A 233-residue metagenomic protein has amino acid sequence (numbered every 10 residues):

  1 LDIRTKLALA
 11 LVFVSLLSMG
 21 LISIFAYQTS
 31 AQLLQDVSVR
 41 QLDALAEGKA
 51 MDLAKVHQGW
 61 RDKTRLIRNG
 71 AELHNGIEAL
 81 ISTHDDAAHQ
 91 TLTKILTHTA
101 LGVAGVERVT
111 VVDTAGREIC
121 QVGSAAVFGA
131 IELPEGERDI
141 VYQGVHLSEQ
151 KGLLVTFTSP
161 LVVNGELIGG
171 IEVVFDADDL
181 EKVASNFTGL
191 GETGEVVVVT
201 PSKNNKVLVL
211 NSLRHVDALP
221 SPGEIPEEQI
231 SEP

Functional and structural regions predicted by a protein language model:
I3-A87, H98-E107, L153-F157: Juxtamembrane extracytoplasmic/periplasmic/luminal helical "stalk" adjacent to the first N-terminal
A8, G48, T91-I95, F175 (+1 more regions): Short, conserved clusters of charged catalytic residues that mark active-site and nucleotide-handling motifs
K55, T93, T97-V174: Extracytoplasmic/periplasmic ligand-binding sensor regions of membrane-associated signaling proteins
G59-N69, H98-E118, S185-V209: Short N-terminal helix-loop-first-beta-strand/juxtamembrane motif that initiates sensory/input modules
R61, V106, K151-L153, L167-I168 (+3 more regions): A structure-centric signal for secondary-structure junctions around beta-strands
L73, V109, V141, D179 (+1 more regions): Conserved helix-loop functional segments at active or binding sites
L80-D85, T91-L92, E181, G223: Polar/charged, Q/E/K-enriched amphipathic alpha-helical segments with strong coiled-coil propensity that act as
C120-V122, N164, F175-P233: Intrinsic low-complexity, intrinsically disordered coil/linker regions enriched in small/polar and charged residues
